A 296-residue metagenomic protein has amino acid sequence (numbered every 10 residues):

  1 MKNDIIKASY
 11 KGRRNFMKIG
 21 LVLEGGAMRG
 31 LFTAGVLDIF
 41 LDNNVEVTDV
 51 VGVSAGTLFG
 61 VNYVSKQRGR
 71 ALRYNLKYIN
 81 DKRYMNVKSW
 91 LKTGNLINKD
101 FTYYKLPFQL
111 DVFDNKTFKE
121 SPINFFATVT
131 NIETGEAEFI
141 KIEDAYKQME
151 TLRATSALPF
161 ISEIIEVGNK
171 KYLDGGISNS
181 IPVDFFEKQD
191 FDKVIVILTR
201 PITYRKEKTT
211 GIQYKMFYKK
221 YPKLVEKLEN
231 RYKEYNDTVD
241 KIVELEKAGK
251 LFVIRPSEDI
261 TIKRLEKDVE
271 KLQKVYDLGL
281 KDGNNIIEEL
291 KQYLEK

Functional and structural regions predicted by a protein language model:
K2-V53, V61-K296: Patatin-like phospholipase
